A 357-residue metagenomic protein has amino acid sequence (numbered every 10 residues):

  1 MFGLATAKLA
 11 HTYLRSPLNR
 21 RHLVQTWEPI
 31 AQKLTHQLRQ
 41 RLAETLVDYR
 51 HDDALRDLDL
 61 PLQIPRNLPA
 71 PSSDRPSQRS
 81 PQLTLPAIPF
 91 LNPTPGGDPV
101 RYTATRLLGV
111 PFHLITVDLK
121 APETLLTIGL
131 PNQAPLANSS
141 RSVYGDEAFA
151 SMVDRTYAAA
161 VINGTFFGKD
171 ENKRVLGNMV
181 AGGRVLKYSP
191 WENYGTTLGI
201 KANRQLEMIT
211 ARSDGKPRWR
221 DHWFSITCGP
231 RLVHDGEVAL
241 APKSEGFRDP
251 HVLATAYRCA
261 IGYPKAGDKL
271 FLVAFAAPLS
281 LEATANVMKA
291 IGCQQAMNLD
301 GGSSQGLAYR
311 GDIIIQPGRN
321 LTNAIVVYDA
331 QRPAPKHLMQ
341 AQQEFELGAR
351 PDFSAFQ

Functional and structural regions predicted by a protein language model:
M1-S189, L347, S354-F356: Zymogen propeptides
G109-L114, R155-T156, N193-G195, T227 (+2 more regions): Extracytoplasmic
D118-A121, K169-D170, G199-Q205, D235 (+3 more regions): Short acidic-glycine loop/turn motifs at beta-strand connectors
L125-I128, I209-A211, P335-Q340: Short, charged, solvent-exposed linker or helix-capping segments at domain edges/interfaces that act as flexible hinges
L130-A134, S213-P217, A274-P278, F345: Short, solvent-exposed aromatic-acidic interface loops
L136-S140, P217-H222, H251-V252, S280-N286: A short, polar/proline- and glycine-enriched secondary-structure boundary/capping micro-motif
F167-K243: Active-site-adjacent helix-turn-beta-strand microarchitecture at beta-sheet edges that either contains or buttresses
N172-E192, G246-L299, S304-F353: Conserved, well-ordered active-site substructure
